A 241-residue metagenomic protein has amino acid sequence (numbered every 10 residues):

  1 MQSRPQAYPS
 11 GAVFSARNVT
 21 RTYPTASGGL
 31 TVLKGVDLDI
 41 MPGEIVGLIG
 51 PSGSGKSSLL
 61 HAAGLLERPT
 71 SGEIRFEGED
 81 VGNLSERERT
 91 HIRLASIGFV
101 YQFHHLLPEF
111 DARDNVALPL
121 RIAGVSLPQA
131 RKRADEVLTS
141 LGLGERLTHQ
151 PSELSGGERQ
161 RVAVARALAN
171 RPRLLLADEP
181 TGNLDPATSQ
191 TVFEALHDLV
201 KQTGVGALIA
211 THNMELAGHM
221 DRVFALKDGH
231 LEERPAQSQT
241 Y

Functional and structural regions predicted by a protein language model:
M1-T22, E232-Y241: ABC-family P-loop ATPase nucleotide-binding domain
G11-H219, V223-L226: ABC family nucleotide-binding domain
V223-P235: H-loop (His-switch) and adjacent beta-strand-loop-beta switch element of ABC-type ATPase nucleotide-binding domains
